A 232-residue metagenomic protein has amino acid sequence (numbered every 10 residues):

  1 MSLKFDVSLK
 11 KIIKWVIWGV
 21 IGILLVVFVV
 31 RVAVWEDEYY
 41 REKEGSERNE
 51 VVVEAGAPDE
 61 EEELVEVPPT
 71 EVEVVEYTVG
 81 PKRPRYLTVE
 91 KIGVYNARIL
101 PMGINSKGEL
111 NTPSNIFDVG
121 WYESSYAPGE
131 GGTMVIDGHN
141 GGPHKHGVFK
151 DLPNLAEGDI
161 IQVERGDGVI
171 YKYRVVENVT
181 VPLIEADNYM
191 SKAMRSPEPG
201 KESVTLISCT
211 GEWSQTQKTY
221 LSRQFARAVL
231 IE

Functional and structural regions predicted by a protein language model:
M1-I13: N-terminal Lys/Arg-rich, disordered targeting/topogenic segments
I12-I23: Alpha-helical transmembrane segments
W18, V26-E232: Solvent-exposed, non-transmembrane regions of membrane-associated and secreted proteins
